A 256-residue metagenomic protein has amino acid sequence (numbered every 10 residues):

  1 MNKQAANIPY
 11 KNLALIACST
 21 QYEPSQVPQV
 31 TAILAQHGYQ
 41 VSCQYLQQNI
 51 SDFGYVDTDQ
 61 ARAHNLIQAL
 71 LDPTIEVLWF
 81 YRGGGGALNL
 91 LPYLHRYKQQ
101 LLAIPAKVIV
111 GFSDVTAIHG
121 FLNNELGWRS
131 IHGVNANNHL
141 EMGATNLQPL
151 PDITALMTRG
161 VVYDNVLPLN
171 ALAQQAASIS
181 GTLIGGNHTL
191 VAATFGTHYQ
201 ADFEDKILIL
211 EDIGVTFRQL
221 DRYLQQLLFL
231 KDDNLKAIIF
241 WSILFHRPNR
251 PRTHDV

Functional and structural regions predicted by a protein language model:
M1-T74: ATP/NTP phosphate-donor binding region
C43-Y45, G111, K236-S242: Short internal beta-strands
V77-W79, V110, I207-I209, I239: Structural motif
L78-Y93, F112: N-terminal glycine-rich "phosphate-gripper" loop used for MgATP/nucleotide binding and carboxylate activation
R96-F121, R129-N135: Short, acidic/small-residue loops that bind anionic groups at enzyme active sites
G127-L190: Conserved anion/nucleotide-ligand pocket segment
I184-D221, D232: Oxyanion-binding "anion nests"
R222-V256: C-terminal active-site/capping subdomain that shapes the small-molecule cofactor and substrate pocket of enzyme
